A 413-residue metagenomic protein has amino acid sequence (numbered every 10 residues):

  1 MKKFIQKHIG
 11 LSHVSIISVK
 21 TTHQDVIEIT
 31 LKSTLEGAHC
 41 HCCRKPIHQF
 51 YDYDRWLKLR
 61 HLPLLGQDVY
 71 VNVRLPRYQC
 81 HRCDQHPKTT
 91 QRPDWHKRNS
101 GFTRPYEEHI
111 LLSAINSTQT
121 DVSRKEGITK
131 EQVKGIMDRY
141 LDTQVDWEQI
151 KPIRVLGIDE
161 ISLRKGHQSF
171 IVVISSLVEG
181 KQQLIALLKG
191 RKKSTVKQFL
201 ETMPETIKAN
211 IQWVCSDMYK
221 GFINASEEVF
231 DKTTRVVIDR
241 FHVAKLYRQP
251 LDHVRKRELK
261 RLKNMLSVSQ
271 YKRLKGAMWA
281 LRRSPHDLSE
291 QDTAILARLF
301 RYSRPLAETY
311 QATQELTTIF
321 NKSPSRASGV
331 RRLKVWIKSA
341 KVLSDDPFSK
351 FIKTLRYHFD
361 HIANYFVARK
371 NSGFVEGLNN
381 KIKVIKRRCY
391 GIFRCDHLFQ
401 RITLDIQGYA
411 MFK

Functional and structural regions predicted by a protein language model:
M1-Q85, Q91-P93: Short, conserved DNA-binding cores of transcription-related domains
I29, C40, C80, V122 (+5 more regions): Short, conserved catalytic/metal-binding motifs centered on acidic residues
R44, K58-L156, E160-H167, A209 (+1 more regions): Short, positively charged, Gly/Tyr-enriched micro-motifs that form contact patches at catalytic or ligand/partner
R98-E108, I185-A186, G190, K341-L343: Acidic, glycine-enriched active-site microenvironments
K134-C215, K220-E228, K232: RNase H-like nuclease fold core
D217, E227-Q270, E376: Conserved beta-strand -> loop -> alpha-helix junction used to position metal-binding or nucleic-acid-contacting
Q270-S344: Helix-loop elements that line ligand-binding/catalytic pockets
I337-K413: Basic, amphipathic alpha-helical segments enriched in Lys/Arg and hydrophobic/aromatic residues
